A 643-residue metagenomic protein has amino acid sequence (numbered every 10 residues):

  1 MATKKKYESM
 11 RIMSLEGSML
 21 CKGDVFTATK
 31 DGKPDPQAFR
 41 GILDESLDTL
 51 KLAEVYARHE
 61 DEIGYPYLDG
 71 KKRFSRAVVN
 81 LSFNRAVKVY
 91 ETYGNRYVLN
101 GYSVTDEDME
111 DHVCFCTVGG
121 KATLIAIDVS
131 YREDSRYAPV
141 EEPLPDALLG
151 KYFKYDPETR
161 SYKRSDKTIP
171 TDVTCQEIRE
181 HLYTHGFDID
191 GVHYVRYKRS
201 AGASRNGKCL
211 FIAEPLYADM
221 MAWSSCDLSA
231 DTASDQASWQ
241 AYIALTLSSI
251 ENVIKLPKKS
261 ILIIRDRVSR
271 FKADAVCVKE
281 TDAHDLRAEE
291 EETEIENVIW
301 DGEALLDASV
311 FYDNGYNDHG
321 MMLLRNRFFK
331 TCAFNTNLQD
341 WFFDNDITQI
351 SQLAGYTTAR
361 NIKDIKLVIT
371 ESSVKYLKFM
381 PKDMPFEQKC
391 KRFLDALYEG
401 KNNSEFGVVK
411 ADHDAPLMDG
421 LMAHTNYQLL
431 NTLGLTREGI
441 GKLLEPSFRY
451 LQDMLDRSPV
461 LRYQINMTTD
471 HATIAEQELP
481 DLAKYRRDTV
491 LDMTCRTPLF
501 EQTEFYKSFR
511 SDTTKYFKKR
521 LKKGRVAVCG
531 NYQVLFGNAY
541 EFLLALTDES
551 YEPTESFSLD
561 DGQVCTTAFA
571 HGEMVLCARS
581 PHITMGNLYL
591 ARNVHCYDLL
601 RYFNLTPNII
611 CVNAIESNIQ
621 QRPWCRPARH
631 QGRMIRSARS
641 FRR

Functional and structural regions predicted by a protein language model:
M1-I619, F641-R643: Conserved small-residue
L576-A578, Q631-I635: Short hydrophobic-aromatic micro-motifs
Q620-G632, S640-R643: Conserved catalytic alpha/beta cores of large enzymes that bind or transform nucleotide phosphates and polynucleotides
